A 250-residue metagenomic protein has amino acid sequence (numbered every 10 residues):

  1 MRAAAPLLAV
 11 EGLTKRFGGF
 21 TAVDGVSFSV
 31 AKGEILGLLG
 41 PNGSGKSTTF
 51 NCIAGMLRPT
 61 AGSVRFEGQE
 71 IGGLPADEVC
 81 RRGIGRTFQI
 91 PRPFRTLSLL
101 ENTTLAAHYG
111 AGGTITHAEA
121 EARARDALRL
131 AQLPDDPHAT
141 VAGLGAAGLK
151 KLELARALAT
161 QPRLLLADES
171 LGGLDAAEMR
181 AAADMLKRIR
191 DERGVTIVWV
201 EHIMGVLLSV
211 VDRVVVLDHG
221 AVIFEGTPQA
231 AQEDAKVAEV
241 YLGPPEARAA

Functional and structural regions predicted by a protein language model:
R2-A250: Glycine-rich phosphate-binding loops of nucleotide-dependent enzymes
